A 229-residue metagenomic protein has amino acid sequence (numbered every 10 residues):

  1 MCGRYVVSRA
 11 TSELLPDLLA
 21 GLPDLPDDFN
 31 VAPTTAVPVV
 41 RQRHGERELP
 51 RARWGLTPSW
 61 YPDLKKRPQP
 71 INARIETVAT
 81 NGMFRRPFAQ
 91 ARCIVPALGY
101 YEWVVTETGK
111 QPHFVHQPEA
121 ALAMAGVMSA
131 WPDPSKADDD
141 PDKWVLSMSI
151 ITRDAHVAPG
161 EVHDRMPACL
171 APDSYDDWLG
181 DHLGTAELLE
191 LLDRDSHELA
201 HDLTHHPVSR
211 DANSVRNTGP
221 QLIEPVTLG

Functional and structural regions predicted by a protein language model:
M1-G229: Short linear sequence motif anchored by a di-proline
